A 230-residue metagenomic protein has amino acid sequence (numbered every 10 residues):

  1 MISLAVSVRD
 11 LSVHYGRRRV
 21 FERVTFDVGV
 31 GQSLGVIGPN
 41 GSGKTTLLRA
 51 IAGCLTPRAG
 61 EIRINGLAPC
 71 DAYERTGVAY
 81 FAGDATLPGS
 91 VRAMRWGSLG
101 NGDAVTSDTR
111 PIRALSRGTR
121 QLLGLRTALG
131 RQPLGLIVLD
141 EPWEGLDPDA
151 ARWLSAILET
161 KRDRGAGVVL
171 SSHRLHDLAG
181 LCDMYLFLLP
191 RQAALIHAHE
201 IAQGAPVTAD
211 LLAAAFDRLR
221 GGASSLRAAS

Functional and structural regions predicted by a protein language model:
I37-P39: The feature captures the beta-strand-to-loop junction immediately N-terminal to the Walker
A52: Helix-to-loop junction immediately C-terminal to a conserved catalytic motif
G60-C70: Conserved ABC transporter NBD signature motif
I137-E141: Catalytic Walker B motif of ABC-type/P-loop ATPase nucleotide-binding domains
P148-D149: Helix N-cap at the start of a conserved alpha-helix in ABC-type nucleotide-binding domains
S171-H173: H-loop/switch region of ABC-family ATPase nucleotide-binding domains
M184-E200: H-loop (His-switch) and adjacent beta-strand-loop-beta switch element of ABC-type ATPase nucleotide-binding domains
